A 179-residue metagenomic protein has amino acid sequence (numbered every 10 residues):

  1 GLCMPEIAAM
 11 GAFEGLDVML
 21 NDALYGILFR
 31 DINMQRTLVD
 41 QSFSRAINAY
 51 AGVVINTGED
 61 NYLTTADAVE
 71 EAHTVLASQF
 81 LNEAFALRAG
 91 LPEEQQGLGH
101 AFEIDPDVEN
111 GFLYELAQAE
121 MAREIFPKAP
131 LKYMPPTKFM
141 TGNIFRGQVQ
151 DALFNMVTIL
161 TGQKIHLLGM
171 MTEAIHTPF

Functional and structural regions predicted by a protein language model:
G1-F179: Anaerobic metallocofactor- and corrinoid-dependent redox/one-carbon enzyme cores, especially those from methanogenesis
